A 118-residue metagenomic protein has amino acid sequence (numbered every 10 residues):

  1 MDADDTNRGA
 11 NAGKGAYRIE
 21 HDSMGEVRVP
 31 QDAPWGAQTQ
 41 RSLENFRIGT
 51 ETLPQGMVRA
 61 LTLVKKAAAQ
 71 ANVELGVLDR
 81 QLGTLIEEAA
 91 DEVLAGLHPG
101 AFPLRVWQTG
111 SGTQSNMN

Functional and structural regions predicted by a protein language model:
M1-N118: Conserved, well-structured ligand/cofactor-binding cores
